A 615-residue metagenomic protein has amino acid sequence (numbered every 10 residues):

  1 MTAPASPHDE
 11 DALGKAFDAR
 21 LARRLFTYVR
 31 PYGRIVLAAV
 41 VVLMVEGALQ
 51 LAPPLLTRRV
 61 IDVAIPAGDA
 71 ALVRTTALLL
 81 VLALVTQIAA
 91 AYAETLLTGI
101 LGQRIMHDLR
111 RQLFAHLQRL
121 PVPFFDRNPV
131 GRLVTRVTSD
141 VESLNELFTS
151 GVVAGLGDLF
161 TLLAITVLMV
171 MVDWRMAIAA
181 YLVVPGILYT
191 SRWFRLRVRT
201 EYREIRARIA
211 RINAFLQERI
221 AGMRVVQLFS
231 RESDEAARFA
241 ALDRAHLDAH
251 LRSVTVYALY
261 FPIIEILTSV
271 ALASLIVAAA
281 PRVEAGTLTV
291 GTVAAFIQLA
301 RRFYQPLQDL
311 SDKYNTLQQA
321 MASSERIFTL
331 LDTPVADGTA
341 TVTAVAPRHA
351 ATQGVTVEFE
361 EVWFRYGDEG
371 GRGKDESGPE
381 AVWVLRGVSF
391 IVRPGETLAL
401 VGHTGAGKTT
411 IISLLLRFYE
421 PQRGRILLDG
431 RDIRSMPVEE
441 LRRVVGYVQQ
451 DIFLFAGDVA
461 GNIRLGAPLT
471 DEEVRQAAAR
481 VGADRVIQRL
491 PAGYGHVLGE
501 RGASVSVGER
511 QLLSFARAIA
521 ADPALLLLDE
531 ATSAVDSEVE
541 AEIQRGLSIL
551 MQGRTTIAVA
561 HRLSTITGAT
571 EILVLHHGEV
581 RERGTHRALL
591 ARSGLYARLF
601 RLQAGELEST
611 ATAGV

Functional and structural regions predicted by a protein language model:
M1-Q50, I65, D69-L79, E94-T98 (+11 more regions): Membrane-integrated ABC transporters
E10-D18, V41-V42, L49-D62, A83-V130 (+8 more regions): Juxtamembrane helix-loop junctions of ABC transporter transmembrane domains
F26, R34, V122-P123, S139-F148 (+9 more regions): An intracellular "coupling" helix at the cytosolic face of ABC transporter transmembrane type-1 domains
R30, V36-A90, V170-R175, A273 (+3 more regions): Transmembrane helix-loop-helix hairpins at lipid-water interfaces of multipass membrane proteins, especially the type-1
I35-V45, S150-E204, L275-L288, Q305: Transmembrane helices of ABC transporter permease
P66-T75, L168-L182, R252-E325, L330-L331: Helix-loop-helix
L113, L117, V226, I327 (+1 more regions): Helix-loop junctions and hydrophobic alpha-helical segments within the transmembrane domains of large membrane
R348-V615: ABC-type nucleotide-binding domain
